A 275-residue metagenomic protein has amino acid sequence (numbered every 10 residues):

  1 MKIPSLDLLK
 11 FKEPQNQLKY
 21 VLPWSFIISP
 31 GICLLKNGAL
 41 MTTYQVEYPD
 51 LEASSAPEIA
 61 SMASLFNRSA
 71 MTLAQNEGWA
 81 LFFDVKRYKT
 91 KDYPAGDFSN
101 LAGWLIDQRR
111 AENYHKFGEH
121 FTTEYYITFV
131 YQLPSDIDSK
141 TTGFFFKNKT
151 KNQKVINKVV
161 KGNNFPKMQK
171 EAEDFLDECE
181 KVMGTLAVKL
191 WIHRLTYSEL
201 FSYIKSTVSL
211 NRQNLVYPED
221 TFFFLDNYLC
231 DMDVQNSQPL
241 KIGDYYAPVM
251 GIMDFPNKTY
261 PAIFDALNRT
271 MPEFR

Functional and structural regions predicted by a protein language model:
M1-R275: Extended, folded cores of ATP/NTP-driven motor/assembly subunits in large transport and secretion machines
